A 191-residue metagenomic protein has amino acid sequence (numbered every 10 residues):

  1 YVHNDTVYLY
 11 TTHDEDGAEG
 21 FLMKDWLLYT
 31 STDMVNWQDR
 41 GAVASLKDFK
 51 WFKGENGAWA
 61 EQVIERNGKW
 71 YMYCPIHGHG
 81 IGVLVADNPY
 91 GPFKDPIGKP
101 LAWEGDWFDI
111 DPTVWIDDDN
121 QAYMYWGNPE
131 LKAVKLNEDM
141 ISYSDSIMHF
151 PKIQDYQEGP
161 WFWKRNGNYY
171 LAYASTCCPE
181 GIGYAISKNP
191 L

Functional and structural regions predicted by a protein language model:
Y1-L191: Carbohydrate-active catalytic/glycan-binding domains of CAZyme proteins, especially the secreted or lumenal ectodomains
